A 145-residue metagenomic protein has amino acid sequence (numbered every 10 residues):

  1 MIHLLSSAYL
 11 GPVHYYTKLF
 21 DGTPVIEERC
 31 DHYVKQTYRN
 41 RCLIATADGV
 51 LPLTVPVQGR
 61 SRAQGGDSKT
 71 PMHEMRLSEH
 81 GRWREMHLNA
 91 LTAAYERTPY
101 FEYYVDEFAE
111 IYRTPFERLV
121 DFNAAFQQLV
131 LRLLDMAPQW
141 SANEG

Functional and structural regions predicted by a protein language model:
M1-G145: Residues lining hydrophobic/aromatic ligand-binding pockets adjacent to catalytic sites
